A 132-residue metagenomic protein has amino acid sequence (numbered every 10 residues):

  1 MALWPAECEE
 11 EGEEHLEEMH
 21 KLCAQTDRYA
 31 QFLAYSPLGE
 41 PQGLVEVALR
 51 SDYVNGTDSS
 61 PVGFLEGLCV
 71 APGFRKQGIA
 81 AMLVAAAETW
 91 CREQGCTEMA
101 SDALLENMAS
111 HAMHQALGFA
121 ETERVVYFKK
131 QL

Functional and structural regions predicted by a protein language model:
M1-L22: Conserved GNAT-fold acetyl-CoA-binding loop/helix
K21-S36, F64: A short helix-loop-beta-strand connector motif used in the catalytic cores of GNAT acetyltransferases and, in some
R28, P37-G43, A109, T122: Glycine-rich acetyl-CoA-binding "A-motif" of GNAT/NAT acetyltransferases
L33, E40-L49, F64, C69: Conserved beta-strand in the GNAT
D52, A100-L104, Q115, A120-L132: Conserved catalytic-core motifs of GNAT/GCN5-like acyltransferases
D58-P72, V126-Y127: Conserved acetyl-CoA binding element of GNAT-fold acetyltransferases
F74, G78-A86: Conserved acetyl-CoA pyrophosphate-binding loop and the N-cap/start of the following alpha-helix in GNAT-like
V84, C91-A103: Conserved GNAT acetyl-CoA-binding A-motif
